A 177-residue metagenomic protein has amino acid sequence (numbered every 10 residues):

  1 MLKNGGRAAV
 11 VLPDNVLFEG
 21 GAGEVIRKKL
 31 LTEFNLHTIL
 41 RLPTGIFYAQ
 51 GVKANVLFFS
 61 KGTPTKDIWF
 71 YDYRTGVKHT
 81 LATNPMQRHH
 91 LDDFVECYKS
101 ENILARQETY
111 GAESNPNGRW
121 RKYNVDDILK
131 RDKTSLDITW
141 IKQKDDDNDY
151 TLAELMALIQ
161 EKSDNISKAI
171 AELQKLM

Functional and structural regions predicted by a protein language model:
M1-M177: A conserved structural/catalytic subdomain of Rossmann-like adenosyl-cofactor enzymes
